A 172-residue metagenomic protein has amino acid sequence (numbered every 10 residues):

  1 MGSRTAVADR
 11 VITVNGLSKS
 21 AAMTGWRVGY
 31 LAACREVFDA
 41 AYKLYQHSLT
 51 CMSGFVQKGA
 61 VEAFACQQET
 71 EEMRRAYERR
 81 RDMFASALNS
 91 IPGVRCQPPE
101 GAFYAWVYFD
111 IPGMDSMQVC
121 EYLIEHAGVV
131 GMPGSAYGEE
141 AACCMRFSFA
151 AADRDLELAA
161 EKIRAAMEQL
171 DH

Functional and structural regions predicted by a protein language model:
M1-H172: PLP-dependent class I/II
